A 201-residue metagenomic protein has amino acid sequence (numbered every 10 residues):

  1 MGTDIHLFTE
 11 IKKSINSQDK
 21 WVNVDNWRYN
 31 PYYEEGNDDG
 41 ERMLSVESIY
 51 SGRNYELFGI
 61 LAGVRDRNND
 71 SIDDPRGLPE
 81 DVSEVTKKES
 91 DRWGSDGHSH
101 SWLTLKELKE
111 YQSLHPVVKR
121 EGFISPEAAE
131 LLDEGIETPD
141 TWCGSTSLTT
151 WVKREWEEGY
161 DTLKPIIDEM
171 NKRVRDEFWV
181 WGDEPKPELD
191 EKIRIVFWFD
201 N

Functional and structural regions predicted by a protein language model:
M1-E191, D200-N201: Acidic (Asp/Glu-rich) sequence patches and key acidic residues that form negatively charged surfaces used
R194-I195: Conserved GNAT acetyl-CoA-binding A-motif
